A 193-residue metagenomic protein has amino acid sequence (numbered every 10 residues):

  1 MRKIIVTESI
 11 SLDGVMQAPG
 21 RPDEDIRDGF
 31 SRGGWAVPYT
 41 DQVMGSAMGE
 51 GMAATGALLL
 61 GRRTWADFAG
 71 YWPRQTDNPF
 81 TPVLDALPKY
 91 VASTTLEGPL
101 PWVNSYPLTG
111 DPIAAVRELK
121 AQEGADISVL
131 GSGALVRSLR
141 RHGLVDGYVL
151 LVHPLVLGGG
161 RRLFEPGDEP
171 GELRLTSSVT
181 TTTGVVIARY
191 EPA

Functional and structural regions predicted by a protein language model:
M1-L144, P154-A193: Portal/gating segments that form or line small-molecule/metal binding sites
G147: Periplasmic plug
